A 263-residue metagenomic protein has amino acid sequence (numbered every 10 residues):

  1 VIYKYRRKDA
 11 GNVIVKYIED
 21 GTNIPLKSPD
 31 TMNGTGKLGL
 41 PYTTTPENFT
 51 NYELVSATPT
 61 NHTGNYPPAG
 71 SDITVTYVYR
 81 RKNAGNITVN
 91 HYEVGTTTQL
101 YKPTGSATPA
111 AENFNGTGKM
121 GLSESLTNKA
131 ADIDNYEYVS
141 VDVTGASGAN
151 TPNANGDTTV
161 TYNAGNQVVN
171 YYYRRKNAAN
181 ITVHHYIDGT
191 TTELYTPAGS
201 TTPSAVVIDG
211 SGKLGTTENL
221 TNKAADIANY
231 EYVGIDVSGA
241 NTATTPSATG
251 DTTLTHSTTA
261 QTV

Functional and structural regions predicted by a protein language model:
V1, V13-V15, L38, V55 (+16 more regions): Hydrophobic-composition signal
V1-I18, G64-Y92, T158-Y186, S247-V263: Conserved "repeat-terminator" motif of extracellular CCP/Sushi domains
D9, S56, P68, T74 (+13 more regions): Residue-level detector of intrinsically disordered, flexible termini and proteolytic processing junctions
A10-N12, L38-L40, A84, M120-S123 (+3 more regions): Short coil/turn motif common to extracellular beta-sandwich-like domains
K16-T35, T58-G64, N90-F114, V143-N153 (+2 more regions): Short, solvent-exposed loop/edge segments of extracellular or virion-exposed proteins
I18, T50-E53, P67, V78 (+6 more regions): Compositionally biased, low-structure terminal segments
D30-G36, E47-F49, P59-P67, V75 (+9 more regions): Generic detection of short hydrophobic beta-strand segments and adjacent strand-loop junctions
G39-P67, K119-G156, G215-T253: Surface-exposed interfaces of beta-sheet-rich extracellular modules
